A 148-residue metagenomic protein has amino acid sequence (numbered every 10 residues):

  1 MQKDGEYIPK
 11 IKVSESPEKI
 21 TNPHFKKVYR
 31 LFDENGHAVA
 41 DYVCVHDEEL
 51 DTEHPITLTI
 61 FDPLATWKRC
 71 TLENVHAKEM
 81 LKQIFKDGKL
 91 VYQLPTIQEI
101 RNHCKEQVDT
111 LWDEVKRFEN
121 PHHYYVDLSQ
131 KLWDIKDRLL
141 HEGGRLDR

Functional and structural regions predicted by a protein language model:
M1-R148: Gly/Ser/Thr/Ala-enriched C-terminal appendages of enzymes
